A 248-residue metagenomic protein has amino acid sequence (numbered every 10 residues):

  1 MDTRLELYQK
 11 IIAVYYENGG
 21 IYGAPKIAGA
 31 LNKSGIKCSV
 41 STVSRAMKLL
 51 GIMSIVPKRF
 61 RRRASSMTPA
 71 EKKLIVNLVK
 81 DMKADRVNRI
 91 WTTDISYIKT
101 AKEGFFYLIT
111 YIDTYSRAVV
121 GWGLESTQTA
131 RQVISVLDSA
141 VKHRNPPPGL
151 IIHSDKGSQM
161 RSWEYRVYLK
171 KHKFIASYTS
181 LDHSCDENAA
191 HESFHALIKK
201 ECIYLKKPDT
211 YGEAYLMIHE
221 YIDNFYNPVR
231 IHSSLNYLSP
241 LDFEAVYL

Functional and structural regions predicted by a protein language model:
M1-V87, C185, S239-Y247: Basic, flexible linker segments flanking DNA-binding modules in nucleic acid-interacting mobile-element proteins
E6, Q132, V136, E164 (+3 more regions): Generic alpha-helical secondary structure signal
I11, I27, V43, M47 (+12 more regions): Mobile genetic element proteins and their domesticated derivatives, centered on retroelements and DNA transposons
V56-R59, I152-K156, K171-A190, K206-Y211: RNase H-like polynucleotidyl transferase catalytic core
A84-V120, S126-Q128: An active-site-proximal beta-strand-loop segment
G104, G123-N145: Active-site beta-loop-alpha junctions of metal-dependent nucleic acid enzymes, especially the RNase H-like/DDE
P146-R161, D182, L238: Acidic/histidine-rich, metal-coordinating catalytic segments
K170-H172, L197-L248: C-terminal domain-tail junction helix/linker
